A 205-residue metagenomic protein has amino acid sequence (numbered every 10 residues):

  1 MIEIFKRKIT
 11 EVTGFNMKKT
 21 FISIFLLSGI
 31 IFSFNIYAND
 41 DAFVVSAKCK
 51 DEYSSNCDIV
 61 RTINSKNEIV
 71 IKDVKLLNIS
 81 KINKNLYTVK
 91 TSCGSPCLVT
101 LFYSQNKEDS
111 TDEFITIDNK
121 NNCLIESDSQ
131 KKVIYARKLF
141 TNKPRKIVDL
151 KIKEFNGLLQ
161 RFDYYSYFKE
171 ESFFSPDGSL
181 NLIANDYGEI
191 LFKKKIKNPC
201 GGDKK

Functional and structural regions predicted by a protein language model:
R7, E11-A38: Classical Sec-dependent N-terminal signal peptides that target proteins to the secretory pathway
F15, N35-C93: Terminal domain-start segments
G29, F34-E52, Y135-K205: Acidic, small-residue rich beta-repeat scaffolds with periodic aromatic anchors
A42-A47, N83-G94, N121-K132, G178-A184: Short beta-strand elements that form the blades of beta-propeller/WD-repeat-like and other beta-sheet-rich scaffold
N64-K72, D109-E113, N156-F162: A short beta-strand motif characteristic of beta-propeller blades
S80-I82, T116-N119, F168-S175: Structural signature of eukaryotic scaffold interfaces centered on beta-propeller domains
Q105-N106, F140: Short loop/turn segments that connect beta-strands within beta-propeller blades
E108-D118, N122-S127: Mid-length scaffold segments of soluble, non-membrane domains
